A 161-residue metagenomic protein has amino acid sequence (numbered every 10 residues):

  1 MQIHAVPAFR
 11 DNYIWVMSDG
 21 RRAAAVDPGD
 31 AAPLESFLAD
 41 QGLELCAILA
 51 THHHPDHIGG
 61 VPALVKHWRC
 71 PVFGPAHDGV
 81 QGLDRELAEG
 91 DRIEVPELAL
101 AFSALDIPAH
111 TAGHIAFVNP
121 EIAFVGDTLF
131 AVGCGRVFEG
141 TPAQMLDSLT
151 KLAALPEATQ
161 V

Functional and structural regions predicted by a protein language model:
M1-E44, A116-G126, V132: Conserved beta-strand hairpin/beta-sheet module of binuclear metal-dependent hydrolase folds, prominently
Q2, L83, E89, F130-C134: Glycine-rich, flexible loop/turn motifs
Q2-I3, I48, V137: Generic preference for hydrophobic/aromatic residues in regular secondary structure cores
F9-R10, A23, D30-L105: Active-site HxH/HxHxD metal-binding segment of metal-dependent hydrolases
M17, D27, H52, L64 (+4 more regions): Divalent metal-coordination and catalytic microenvironments
A23, A99-A101, T111-V161: Metallo-beta-lactamase
